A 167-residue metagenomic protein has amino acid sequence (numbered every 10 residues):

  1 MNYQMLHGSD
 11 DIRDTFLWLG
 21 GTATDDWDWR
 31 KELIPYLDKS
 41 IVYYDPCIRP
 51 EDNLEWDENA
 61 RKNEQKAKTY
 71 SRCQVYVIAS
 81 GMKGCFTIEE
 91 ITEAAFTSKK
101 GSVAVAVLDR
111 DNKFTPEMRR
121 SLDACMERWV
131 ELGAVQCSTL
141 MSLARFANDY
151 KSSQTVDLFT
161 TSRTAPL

Functional and structural regions predicted by a protein language model:
M1-L167: Conserved catalytic or regulatory cores that recognize and/or transform ribose-phosphate-containing ligands
